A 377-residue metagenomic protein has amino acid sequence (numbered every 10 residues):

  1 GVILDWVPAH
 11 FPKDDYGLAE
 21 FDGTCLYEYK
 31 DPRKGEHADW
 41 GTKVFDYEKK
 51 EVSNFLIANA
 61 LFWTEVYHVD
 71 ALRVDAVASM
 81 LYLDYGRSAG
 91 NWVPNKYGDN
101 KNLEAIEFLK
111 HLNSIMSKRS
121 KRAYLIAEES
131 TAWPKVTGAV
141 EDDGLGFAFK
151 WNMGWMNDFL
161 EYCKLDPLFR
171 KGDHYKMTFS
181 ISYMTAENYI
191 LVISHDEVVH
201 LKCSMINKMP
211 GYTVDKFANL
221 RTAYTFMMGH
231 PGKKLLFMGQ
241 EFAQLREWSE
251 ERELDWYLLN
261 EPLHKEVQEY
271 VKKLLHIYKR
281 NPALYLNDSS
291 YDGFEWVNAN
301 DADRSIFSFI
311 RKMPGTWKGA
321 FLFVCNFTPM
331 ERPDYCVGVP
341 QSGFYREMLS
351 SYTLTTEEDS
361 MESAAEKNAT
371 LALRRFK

Functional and structural regions predicted by a protein language model:
G1, D70-A71, R122-Y124, N188-I190 (+3 more regions): Beta-sheet entry/capping signal
G1-N100, T370, R374: Substrate-binding/active-site clefts of carbohydrate-active enzymes
F11, L103-K135: Aromatic-lined carbohydrate-recognition surfaces of secreted/lumenal glycan-active proteins
D22-K34, L145-Y162: Acidic, His- and aromatic-enriched active-site or binding-groove loops in soluble protein domains that engage sugars
V52-W63, F108, L112, A223 (+1 more regions): Alpha-helical packing segments of well-folded alpha/beta enzyme cores
F62, V66-A71, H111-A123, F226-K234 (+2 more regions): A structural motif corresponding to the C-terminal end of an alpha-helix and its immediate exit/capping segment
A76-N91, E129-T131, V136-F149, R170-D173 (+5 more regions): Aromatic/acidic polysaccharide-binding cleft in carbohydrate-active enzymes
V214-F217, M228-L236, Q240-K377: Carbohydrate-interacting/catalytic domains
